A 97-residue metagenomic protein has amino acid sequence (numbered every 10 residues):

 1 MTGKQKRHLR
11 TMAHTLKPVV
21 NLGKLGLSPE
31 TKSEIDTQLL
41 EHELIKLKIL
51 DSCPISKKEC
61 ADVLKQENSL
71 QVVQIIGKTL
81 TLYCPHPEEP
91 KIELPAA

Functional and structural regions predicted by a protein language model:
T2-A97: Positively charged, polar, low-complexity stretches
